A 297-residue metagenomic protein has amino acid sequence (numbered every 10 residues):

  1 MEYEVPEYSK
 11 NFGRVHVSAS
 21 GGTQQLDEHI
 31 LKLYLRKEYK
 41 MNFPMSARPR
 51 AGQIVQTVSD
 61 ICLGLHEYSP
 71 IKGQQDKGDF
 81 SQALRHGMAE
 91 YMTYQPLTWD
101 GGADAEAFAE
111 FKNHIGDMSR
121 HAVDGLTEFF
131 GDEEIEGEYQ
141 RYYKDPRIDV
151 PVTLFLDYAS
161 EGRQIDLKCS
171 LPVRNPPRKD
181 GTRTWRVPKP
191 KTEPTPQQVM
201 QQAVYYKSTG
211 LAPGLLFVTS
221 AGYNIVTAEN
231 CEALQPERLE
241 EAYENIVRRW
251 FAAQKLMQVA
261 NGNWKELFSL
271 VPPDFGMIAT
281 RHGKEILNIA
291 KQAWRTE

Functional and structural regions predicted by a protein language model:
M1-F155: Metal-dependent nuclease catalytic cores that hydrolyze phosphodiester bonds in DNA/RNA, characterized by
K32-Y39, C169, A221-T227: Short acidic (Asp/Glu) and glycine-rich catalytic loops that position anionic groups and cofactors
R48, K191-T195, P236-L239: Flexible, glycine- and charge-enriched loops at secondary-structure boundaries
R50, I54, Q197-M200, E241 (+1 more regions): Generic recognition of stable, solvent-exposed alpha-helical segments in well-folded globular domains
E128-G131, E161-Q164, S208-G214: Secondary-structure boundary elements
R141-M200: Non-catalytic protein-protein interaction segments used by genome-maintenance enzymes to assemble and couple activities
Q198-T209: An active-site-proximal "capping" alpha-helix that borders the catalytic cofactor pocket
K207-E297: Metal-dependent nuclease catalytic regions and adjoining charged, substrate-binding loops involved in nucleic-acid end
